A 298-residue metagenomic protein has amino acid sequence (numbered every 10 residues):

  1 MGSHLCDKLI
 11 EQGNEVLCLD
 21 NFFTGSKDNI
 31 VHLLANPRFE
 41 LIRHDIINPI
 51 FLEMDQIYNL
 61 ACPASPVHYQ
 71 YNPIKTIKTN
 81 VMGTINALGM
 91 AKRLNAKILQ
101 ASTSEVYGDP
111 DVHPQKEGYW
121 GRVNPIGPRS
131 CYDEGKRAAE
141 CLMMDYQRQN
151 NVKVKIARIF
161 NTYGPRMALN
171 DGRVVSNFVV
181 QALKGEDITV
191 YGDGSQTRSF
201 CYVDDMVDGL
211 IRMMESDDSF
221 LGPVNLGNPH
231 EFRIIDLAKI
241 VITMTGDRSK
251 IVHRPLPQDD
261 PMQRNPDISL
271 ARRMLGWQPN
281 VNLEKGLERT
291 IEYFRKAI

Functional and structural regions predicted by a protein language model:
M1-T162, D204, W277, V281 (+3 more regions): N-terminal Rossmann-like NAD(P)+-binding domain of SDR-like oxidoreductases, especially those catalyzing
E11, H44-D45, N86, N161 (+1 more regions): C-terminal substrate-binding subdomain of Rossmann-fold SDR/epimerase-dehydratase oxidoreductases
T24, P165, N228: Short, conserved catalytic or interaction motifs in soluble domains
Y71-N72, R166-D171: Short, solvent-exposed loop/turn segments at secondary-structure boundaries
I77, M167-A168, S199-Y202: Nucleotide-sugar-dependent glycosyltransferase donor-binding/catalytic pocket residues
H113, L169-N177: A glycine/serine/threonine-rich, flexible loop-to-helix segment that serves as the NAD(P) cofactor-binding "lid"
C131, A139, D171, I234 (+1 more regions): Conserved donor sugar-nucleotide recognition element shared by glycan-biosynthetic enzymes
